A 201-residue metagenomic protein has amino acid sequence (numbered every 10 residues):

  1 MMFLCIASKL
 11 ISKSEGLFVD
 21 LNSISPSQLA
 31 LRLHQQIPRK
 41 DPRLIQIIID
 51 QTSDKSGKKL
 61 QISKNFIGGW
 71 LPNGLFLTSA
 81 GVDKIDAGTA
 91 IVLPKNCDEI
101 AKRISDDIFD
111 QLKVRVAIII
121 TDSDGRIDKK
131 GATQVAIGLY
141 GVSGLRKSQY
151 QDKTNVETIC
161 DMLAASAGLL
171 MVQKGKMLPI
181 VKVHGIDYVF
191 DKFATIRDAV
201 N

Functional and structural regions predicted by a protein language model:
M1-N201: N-terminal and secondary-structure boundary signal
